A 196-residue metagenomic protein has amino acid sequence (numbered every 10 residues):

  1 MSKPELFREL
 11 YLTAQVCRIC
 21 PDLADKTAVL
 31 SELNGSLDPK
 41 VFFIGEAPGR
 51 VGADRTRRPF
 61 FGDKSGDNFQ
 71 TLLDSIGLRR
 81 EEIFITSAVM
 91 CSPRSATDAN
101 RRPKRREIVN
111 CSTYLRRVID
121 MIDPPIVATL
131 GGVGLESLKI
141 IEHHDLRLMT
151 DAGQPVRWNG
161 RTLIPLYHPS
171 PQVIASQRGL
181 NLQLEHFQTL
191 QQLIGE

Functional and structural regions predicted by a protein language model:
M1-D67, T71-S75, N159, Q192-E196: Active-site and ligand/interface coordination hotspots across diverse enzymes and nucleic-acid-associated assemblies
S2-P4, D22, M90-E196: Glycine/proline-rich loop-helix segments at beta-alpha junctions forming the active-site rim of enzyme cores
E9, E32, E46, E81-E82 (+3 more regions): Glutamate identity and glutamate-enriched acidic tracts
K26, T56, I85, A152-Q154: Glycine-rich, flexible loop/turn motifs
K40, I76, E81, P125-I126: Generic beta-strand structural signal
F42-I44, F84-T86, A128, I164: Hydrophobic/aromatic beta-strand patches that form the interior of the parallel beta-sheet core in alpha/beta enzyme
D63-R105: Short, surface-exposed acidic-centric catalytic microdomains
